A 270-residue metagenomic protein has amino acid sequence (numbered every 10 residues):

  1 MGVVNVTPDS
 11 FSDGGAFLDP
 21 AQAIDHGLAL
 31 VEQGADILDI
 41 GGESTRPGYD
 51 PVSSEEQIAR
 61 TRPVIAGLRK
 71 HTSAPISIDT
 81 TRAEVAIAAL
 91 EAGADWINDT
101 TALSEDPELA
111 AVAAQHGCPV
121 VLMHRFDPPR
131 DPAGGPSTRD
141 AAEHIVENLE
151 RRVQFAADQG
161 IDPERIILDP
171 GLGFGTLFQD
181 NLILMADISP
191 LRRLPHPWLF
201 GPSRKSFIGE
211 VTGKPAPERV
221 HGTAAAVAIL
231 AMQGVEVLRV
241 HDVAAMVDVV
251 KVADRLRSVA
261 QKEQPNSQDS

Functional and structural regions predicted by a protein language model:
S12-A21, D25-H26, T45-G67, T72-A74 (+5 more regions): Active-site-adjacent loop and "lid" segments of alpha/beta metabolic enzymes
D25-G41, Q233: Catalytic domains of carbohydrate-active enzymes, especially glycoside hydrolases
G171-G173: Short, structured interface segments that constitute the first stable element of a domain
